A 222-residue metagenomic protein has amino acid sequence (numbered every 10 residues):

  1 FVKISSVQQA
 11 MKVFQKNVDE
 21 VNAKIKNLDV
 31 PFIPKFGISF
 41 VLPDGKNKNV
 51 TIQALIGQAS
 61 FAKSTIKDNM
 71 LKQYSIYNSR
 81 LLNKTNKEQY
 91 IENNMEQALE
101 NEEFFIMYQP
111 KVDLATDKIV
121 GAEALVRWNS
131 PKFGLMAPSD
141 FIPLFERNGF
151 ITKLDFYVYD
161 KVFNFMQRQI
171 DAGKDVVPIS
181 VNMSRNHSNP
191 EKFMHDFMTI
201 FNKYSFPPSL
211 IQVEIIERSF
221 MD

Functional and structural regions predicted by a protein language model:
F1-L42, H195, T199: GGDEF/GGEEF active-site signature
K3, N27-A62, K72-Y77, V176-S184: A short glycine-enriched loop-to-beta-strand structural element that forms part of the catalytic core of nucleotide
V13, F40-D44, T116-E123, F150-D222: Catalytic core of bacterial c-di-GMP phosphodiesterases, primarily the EAL and HD-GYP domains, capturing alpha-helical
F14-N17, I52-A62, A124, D140 (+3 more regions): Structural preference for long, well-ordered alpha-helical segments in enzyme cores
V21-G37, K67, G134, I170-V177 (+1 more regions): Catalytic core regions of nucleotide second-messenger enzymes
N22, Q53-N78, N94-F105: Catalytic/regulatory signature loops of cyclic-dinucleotide turnover enzymes and related class III nucleotidyl cyclases
R80, N86-L144, N182: Active-site core of bacterial EAL-family cyclic-dinucleotide phosphodiesterase domains
L81, G149-F150: Catalytic-site/binding-pocket detector for metal-dependent nucleotidyl cyclases and the c-di-GMP signaling machinery
